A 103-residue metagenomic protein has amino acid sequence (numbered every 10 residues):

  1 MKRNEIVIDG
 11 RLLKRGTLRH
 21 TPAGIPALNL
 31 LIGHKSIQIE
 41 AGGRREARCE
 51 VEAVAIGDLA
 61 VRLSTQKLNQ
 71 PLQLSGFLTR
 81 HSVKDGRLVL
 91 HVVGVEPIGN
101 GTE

Functional and structural regions predicted by a protein language model:
M1-E103: Single-stranded nucleic acid-binding surfaces, predominantly the OB-fold ssDNA-binding core
